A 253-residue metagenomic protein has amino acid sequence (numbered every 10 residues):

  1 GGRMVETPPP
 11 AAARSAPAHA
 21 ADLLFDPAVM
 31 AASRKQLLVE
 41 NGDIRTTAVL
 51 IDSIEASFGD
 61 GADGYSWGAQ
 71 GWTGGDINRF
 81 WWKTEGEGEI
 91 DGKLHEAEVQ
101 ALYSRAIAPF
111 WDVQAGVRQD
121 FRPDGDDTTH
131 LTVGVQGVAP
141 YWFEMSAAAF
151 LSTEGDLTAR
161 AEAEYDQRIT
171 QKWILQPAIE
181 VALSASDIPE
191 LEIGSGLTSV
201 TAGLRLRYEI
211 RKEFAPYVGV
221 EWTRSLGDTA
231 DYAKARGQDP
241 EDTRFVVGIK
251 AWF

Functional and structural regions predicted by a protein language model:
G2-K93, A97, A101-R105: Outer-membrane beta-barrel initiation region
R45-T47, D63-W67, H95-V99, D127-L131 (+3 more regions): Residues that define the transmembrane beta-barrel architecture of outer-membrane proteins
S53, W82-G86, A115-Q119, A147-L151 (+2 more regions): Transmembrane beta-barrel strands of outer-membrane/channel proteins
G68-W72, Q100-Y103, G134-Q136, E162-E164 (+2 more regions): Outer-membrane beta-barrel architecture
T73-G75, R105, Q119, G137 (+4 more regions): Residue-level signature of outer-membrane beta-barrel architecture
I77-W82, P109-V113, Y141-M145, T170-L175 (+1 more regions): Repeated loop/turn-to-beta-strand initiation elements of outer-membrane beta-barrel proteins
D126-P189: Detector for outer-membrane/organellar transmembrane beta-barrel domains, recognizing the amphipathic beta-strand
L204-E209, D239-F253: Outer-membrane beta-barrel "beta-signal"
